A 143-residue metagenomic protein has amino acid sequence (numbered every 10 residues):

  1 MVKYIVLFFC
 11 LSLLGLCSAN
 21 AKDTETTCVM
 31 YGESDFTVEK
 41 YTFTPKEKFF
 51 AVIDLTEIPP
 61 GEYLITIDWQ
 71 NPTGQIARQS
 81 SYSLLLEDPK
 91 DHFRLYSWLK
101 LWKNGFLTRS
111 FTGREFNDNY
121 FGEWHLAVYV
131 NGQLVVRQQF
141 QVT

Functional and structural regions predicted by a protein language model:
M1-Y4: Positively charged n-region of N-terminal signal peptides that target proteins for export
V6-G15: Bacterial N-terminal signal peptides
C17-A21: Boundary at the C-terminal end of the N-terminal hydrophobic targeting segment
K22-E123, A127-Q139: Contiguous segments within soluble domain cores/interaction surfaces
